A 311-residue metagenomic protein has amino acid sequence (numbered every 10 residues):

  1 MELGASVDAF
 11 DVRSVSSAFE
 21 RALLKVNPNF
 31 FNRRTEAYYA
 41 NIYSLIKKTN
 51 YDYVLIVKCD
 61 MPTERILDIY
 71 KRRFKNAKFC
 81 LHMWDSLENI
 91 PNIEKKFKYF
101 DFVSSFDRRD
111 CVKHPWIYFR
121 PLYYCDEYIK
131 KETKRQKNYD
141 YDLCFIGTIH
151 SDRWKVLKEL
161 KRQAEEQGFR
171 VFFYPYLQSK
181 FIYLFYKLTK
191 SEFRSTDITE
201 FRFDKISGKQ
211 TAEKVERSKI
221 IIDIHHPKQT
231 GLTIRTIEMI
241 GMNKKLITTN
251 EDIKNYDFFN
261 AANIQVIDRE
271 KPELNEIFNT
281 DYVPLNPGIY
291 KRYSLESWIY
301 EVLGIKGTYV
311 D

Functional and structural regions predicted by a protein language model:
M1-F31, A37-N41, K58-R65, P91-K98 (+3 more regions): Nucleotide-sugar donor-binding catalytic core of glycosyltransferases
I42-K48, K131-K134, L274-D281: Short amphipathic alpha-helix with an adjacent loop that forms part of the alpha/beta core around
S44-M61: Short N-terminal targeting/anchoring amphipathic segment
K71-S86, S104: Active-site proximal beta-strand in glycosyltransferases
F74-K78, F100, M242-K244: A short helix->loop->beta-strand "cap" motif at the edges of active sites that frequently abuts
V215, M239-I240: Short alpha-helix at the nucleotide-sugar/activated-sugar donor binding site of glycosyltransferases and closely
Y256-I277: Change "using UDP/GDP/dTDP sugars" to "using nucleotide sugars
E270-D311: A charged, aromatic-enriched C-terminal amphipathic alpha-helix characteristic of glycosyltransferases across folds
